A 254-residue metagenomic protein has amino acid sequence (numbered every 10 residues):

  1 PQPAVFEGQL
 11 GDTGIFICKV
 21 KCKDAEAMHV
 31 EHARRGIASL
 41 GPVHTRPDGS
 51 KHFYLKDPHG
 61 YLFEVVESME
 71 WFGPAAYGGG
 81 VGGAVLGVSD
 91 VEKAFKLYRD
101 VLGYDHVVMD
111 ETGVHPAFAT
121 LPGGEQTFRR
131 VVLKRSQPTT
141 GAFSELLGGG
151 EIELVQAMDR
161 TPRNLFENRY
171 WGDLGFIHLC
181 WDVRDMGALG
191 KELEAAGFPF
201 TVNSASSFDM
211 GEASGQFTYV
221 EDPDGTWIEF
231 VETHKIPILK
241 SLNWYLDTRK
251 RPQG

Functional and structural regions predicted by a protein language model:
P1-F6, E70-F72, V114-A119, T139-G141 (+2 more regions): A short, acidic/glycine-rich surface segment
P1-H32, K51-L55, G80-S89, A142-D159 (+3 more regions): Vicinal oxygen chelate
T13-V20, E67-F95, V101-P122, L174-L179 (+1 more regions): N-terminal beta-strand motif that seeds the catalytic metal site of vicinal oxygen chelate
G36-S39, V101-H106, F198-F200: Conserved acetyl-CoA-binding loop of GNAT-fold acetyltransferases
I37-H44, T201-M210: Short, basic/aromatic recognition patches
H44, G87-G149, A188, A195 (+1 more regions): Core segments of cupin and vicinal oxygen chelate
S50-P74: Short, structured interface segments
